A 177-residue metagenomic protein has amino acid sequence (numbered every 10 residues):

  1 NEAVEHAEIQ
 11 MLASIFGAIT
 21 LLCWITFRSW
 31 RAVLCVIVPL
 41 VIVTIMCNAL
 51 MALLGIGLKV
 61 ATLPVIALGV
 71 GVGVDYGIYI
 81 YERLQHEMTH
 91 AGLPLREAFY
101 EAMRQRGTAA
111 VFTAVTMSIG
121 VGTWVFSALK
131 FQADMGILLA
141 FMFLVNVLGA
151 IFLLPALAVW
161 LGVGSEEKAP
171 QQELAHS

Functional and structural regions predicted by a protein language model:
N1-S14: Juxtamembrane "pre-transmembrane" interface segments
M11-I15, A32, V36, L63 (+4 more regions): Residue-level signature of transmembrane alpha-helical entry/exit and packing/kink sites in multi-pass membrane
A18-W24, M46-G57, V70, G107-S165: Hydrophobic, glycine/alanine-rich multi-pass transmembrane helices and their short helix-loop junctions in large
A32-Y81, G149, V159: Hydrophobic transmembrane alpha-helices and their membrane-interface caps in long multi-pass transport proteins
V36, L40, A67-L68, E101 (+3 more regions): Alpha-helical transmembrane segments of multi-pass membrane proteins, especially transporters and channels
L68-F112, G120, W124, L161: Cytosolic juxtamembrane regions of multi-pass inner-membrane proteins
W160-H176: Membrane-proximal cytoplasmic C-terminal regulatory module of class A 7TM GPCRs
